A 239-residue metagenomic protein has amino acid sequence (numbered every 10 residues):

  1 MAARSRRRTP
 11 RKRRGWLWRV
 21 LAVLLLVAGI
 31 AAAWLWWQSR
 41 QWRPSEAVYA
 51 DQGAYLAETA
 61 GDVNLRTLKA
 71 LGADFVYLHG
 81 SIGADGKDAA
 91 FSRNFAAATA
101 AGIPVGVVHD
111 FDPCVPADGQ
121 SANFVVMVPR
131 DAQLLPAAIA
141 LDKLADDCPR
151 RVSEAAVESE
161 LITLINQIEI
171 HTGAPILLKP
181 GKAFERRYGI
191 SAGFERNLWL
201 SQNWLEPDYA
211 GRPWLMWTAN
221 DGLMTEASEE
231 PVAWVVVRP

Functional and structural regions predicted by a protein language model:
A2-A3, R11, R43-L56, G61 (+1 more regions): Functionally critical loop-and-helix segments that line ligand-binding/catalytic clefts of soluble enzyme domains
A3-W18, V23-L24, A28-G83: Boundary/entry segment of secreted carbohydrate-active catalytic domains
S39, E46-D62, G80-T163, E169-H171: Substrate-binding cleft of extracellular glycoside hydrolase catalytic domains
Q52-L56, V76-L78, I103-H109, A137-I139 (+3 more regions): Hydrophobic faces of well-ordered beta-strands that scaffold small-molecule active sites in alpha/beta enzyme cores
D85, C114, E185, P207 (+1 more regions): Flexible, glycine-rich phosphate/dinucleotide-binding loops and adjacent beta-alpha linkers at cofactor/substrate
F124-D131, R150-T163, G181-S191, W217-W234: Short secondary-structure transition/capping segments
A138-A210: Catalytic domains of cell-wall/extracellular-matrix polysaccharide-remodeling enzymes, centered on de-N-acetylation
